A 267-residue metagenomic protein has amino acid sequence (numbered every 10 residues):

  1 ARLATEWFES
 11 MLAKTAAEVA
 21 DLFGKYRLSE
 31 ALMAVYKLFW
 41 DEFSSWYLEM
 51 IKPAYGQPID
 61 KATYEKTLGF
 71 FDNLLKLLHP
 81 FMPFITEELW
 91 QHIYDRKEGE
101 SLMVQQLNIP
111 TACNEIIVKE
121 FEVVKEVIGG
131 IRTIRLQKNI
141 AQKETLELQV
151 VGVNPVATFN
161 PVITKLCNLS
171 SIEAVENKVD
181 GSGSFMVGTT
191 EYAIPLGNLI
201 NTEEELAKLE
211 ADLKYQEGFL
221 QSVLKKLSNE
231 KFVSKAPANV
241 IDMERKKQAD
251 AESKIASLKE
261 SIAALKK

Functional and structural regions predicted by a protein language model:
A1-K267: Feature 926 captures the class I aminoacyl-tRNA synthetase adenylation module centered on the KMSKS loop
